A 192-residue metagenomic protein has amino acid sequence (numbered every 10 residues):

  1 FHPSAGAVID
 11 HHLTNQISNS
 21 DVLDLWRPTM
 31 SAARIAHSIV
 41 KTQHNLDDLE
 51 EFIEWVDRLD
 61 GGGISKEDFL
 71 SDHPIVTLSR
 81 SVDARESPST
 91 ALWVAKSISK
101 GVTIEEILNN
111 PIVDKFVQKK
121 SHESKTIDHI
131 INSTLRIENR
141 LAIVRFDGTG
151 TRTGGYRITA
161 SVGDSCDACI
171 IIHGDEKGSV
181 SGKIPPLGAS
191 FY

Functional and structural regions predicted by a protein language model:
F1-P88, Q118-H122, D128-Y192: Replace "Mg2+/Mn2+-dependent" with "divalent metal-dependent
S79-K115: Long, charge-rich alpha-helical interaction segments
